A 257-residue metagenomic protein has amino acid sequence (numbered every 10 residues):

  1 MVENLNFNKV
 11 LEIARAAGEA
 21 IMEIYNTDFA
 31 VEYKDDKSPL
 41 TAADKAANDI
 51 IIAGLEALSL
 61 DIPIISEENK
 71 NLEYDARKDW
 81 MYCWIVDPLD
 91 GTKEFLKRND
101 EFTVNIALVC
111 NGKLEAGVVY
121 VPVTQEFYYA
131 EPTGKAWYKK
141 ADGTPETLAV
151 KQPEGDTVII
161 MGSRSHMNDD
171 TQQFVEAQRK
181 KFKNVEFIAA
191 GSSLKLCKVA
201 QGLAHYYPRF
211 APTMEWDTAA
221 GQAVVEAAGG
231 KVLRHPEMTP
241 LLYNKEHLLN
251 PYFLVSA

Functional and structural regions predicted by a protein language model:
M1-E12, Q173-K180, K195-A257: Oxyanion/phosphate-interacting regions
M1-L89, Q173-K180, E237-T239: N-terminal subdomain of lithium-sensitive/metallo-dependent phosphomonoesterases centered on the IMPase/IPPase/PAP
I21, D44, L55, T92 (+5 more regions): Residue-level signal for inorganic ion chemistry
K45, S165-H166, P212: Short, surface-exposed acidic/glycine-rich loop or hinge patches that mediate macromolecular interfaces
W80-P122: Glycine-rich active-site/cofactor-binding loop and its immediate structural neighborhood
I106-C197, L241, K245-A257: Acidic beta-strand-loop-alpha-helix segment within the catalytic core of divalent metal-dependent phosphate-processing
